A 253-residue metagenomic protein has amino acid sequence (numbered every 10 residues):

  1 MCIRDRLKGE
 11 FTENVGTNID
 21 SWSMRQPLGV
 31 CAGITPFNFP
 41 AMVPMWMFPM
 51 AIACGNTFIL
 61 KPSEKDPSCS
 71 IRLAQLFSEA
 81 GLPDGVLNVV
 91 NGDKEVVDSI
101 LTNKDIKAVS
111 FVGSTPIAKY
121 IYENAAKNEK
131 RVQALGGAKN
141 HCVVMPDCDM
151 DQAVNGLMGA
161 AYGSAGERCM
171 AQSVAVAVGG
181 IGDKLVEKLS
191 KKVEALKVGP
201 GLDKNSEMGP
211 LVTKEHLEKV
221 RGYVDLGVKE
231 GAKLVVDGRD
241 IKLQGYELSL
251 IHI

Functional and structural regions predicted by a protein language model:
M1-R6, I251-I253: Conserved small/polar residues in nucleotide/adenosyl-binding loops
C2, N56, C169: Functionally engaged cysteine thiol sites
L7-E10, G199: Short, flexible active-site-proximal loops enriched in glycine and acidic residues
G9-Q152, N205: Rossmann-like NAD(P) dinucleotide-binding subdomain of oxidoreductase/dehydrogenase enzymes
N14, G85, L211-K214, I253: Low-complexity, intrinsically disordered/propeptide-like segments
A108, P116-I251: ALDH superfamily catalytic-core signature
